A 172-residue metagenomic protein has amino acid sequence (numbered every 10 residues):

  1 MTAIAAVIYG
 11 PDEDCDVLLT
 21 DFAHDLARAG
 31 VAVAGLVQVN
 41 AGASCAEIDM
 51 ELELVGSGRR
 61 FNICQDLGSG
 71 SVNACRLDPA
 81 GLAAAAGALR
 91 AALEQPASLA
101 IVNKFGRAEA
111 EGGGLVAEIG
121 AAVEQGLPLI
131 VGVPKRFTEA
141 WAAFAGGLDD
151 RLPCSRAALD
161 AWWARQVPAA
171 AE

Functional and structural regions predicted by a protein language model:
M1-V33: Glycine-rich P-loop/Walker A and Walker A-like loops and their local beta1-loop-alpha1 context in P-loop NTPases
D14, A108-E111: Short, solvent-exposed loop/turn segments at secondary-structure junctions
V55-Q95: Helix-adjacent hinge/juxtasegments
A110-G120: Short Gly/Thr/Asp-enriched flexible loops that form oxyanion-binding sites at enzyme active sites
I119-K135: Substrate-engagement module of ASCE P-loop NTPases
K135-D149: Glycine-rich, charge-decorated loop segments at or immediately adjacent to ligand/cofactor-binding or catalytic sites
P153-E172: A charged, well-structured terminal subsegment
